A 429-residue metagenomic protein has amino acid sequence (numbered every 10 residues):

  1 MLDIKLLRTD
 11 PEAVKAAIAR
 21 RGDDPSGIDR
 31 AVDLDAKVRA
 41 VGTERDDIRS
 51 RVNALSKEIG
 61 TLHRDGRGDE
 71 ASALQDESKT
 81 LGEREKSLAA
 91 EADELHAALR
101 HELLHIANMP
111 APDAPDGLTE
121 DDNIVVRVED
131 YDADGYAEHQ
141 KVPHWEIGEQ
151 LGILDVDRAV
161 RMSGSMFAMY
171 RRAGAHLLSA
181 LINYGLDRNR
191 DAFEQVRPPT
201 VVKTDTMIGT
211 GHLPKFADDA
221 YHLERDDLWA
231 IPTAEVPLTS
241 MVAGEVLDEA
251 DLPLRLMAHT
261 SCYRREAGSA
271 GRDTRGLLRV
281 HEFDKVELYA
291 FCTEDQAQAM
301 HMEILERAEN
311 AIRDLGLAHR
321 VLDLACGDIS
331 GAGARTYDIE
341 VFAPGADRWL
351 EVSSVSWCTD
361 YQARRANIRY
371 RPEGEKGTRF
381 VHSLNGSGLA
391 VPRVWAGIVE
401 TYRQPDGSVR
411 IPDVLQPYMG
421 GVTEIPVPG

Functional and structural regions predicted by a protein language model:
M1-D134, E149: N-terminal alpha-helical targeting/anchoring segments
R127-G429: TRNA-recognition modules of translation machinery and tRNA-sensing kinases, especially anticodon-binding
